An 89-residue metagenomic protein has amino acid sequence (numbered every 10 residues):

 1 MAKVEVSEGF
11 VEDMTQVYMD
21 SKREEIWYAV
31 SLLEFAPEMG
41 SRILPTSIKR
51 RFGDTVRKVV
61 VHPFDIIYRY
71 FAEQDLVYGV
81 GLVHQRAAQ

Functional and structural regions predicted by a protein language model:
M1-P63, A72-L76, A88: Basic, Lys/Arg-enriched alpha-helical interface segments
I66: Hydrophobic/aromatic beta-strand elements that line small-molecule binding cavities or substrate pockets in beta-rich
G81-A87: Short, solvent-exposed aromatic-acidic interface loops
